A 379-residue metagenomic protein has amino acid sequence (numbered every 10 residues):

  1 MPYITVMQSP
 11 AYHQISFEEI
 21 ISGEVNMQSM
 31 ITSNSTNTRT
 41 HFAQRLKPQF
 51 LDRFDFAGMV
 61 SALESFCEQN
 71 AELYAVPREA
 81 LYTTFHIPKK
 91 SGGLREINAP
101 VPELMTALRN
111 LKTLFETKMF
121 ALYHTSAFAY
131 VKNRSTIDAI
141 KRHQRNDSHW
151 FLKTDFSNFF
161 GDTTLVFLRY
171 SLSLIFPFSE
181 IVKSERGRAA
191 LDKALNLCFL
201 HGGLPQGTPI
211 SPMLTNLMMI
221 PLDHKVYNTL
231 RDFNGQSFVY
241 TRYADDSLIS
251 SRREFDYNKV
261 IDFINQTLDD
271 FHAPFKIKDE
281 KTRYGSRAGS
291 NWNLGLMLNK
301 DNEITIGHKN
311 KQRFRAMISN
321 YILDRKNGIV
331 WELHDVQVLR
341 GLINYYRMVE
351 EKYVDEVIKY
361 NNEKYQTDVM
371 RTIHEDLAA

Functional and structural regions predicted by a protein language model:
M1-P88, L94-T208, M213-R231, F255-A379: Right-hand nucleic-acid polymerase module
F156, A244-D245: Short acidic donor-binding/metal-coordinating loop in glycosyltransferase active sites
F233-G235: Active-site-adjacent structural elements in folded domains
F238-R242: Short beta-strand
D245-R252: Short beta-strand->loop micro-motif that forms the acidic, two-metal-ion catalytic signature in nucleotide-processing
